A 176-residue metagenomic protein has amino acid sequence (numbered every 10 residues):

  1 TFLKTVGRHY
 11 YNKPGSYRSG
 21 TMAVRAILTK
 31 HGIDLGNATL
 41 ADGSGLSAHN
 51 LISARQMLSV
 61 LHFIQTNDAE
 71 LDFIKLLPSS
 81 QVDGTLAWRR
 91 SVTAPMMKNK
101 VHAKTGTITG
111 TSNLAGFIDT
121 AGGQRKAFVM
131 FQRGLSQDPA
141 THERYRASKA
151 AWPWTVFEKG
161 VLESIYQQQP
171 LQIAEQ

Functional and structural regions predicted by a protein language model:
T1-K4, L114-A115, Q124-E143: Short, well-ordered beta-strand elements
T1-L71: A small/polar active-site loop signature that marks catalytic segments
F2-G7, A41-G43, L76-P78, T105 (+1 more regions): Active-site-proximal beta-strand/loop segments in catalytic clefts of secreted hydrolases
R8, T66, S79, G134-Q137 (+2 more regions): Short, well-ordered loop/turn and helix-capping segments at boundaries between secondary-structure elements and domains
V24, S148-Q176: Short, gly/Ser/Thr-rich active-site loops of penicillin-recognizing serine hydrolases
E70-G84: Active/binding-pocket-proximal capping segment
R90-G122, F131-Q132: Short, Gly/Ser/Thr-enriched beta-strand-loop segments that form substrate-interacting elements of hydrolase/peptidase
